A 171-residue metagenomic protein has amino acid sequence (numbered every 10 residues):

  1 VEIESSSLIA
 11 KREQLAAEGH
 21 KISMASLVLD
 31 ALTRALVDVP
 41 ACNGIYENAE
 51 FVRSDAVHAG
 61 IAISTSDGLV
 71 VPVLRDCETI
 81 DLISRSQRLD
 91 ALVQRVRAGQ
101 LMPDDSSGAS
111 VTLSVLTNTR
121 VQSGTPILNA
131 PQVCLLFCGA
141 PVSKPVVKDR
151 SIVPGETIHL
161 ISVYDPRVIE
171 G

Functional and structural regions predicted by a protein language model:
V1-G171: C-terminal catalytic/motor cores of large multi-domain enzyme assemblies
